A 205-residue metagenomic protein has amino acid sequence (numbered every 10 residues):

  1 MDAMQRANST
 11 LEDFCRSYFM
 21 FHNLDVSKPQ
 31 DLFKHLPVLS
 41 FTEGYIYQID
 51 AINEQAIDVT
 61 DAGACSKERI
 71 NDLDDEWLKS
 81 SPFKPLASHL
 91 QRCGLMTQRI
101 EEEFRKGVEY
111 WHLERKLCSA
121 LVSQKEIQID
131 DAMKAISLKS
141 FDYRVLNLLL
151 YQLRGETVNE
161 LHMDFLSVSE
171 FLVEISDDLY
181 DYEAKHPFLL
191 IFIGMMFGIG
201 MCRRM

Functional and structural regions predicted by a protein language model:
M1-T42, I129-F165: Alpha-helical phosphate/pyrophosphate-handling elements in metalloenzyme active cores
L11-M20, L113-S123: Active-site-adjacent bridging/hinge elements
S17-Y18, K34-D58, V145-L148, E160-P187: Active-site alpha-helical segments that house and flank conserved acidic catalytic motifs for diphosphate chemistry
H22-P29, F33, E43-D74, F188 (+1 more regions): Aspartate-rich (DDxxD/NDxxD/DxxxD) Mg2+/diphosphate-binding motifs and their adjoining helix-loop segments
D25-Q30, E54-A64, H89-Q98, L121-E126 (+2 more regions): Inter-helical turn/loop segments and adjacent helix faces that build the functional surface of alpha-helical bundle
E43, Q98, R105, E109 (+2 more regions): Generic structural signal for well-ordered, non-transmembrane alpha-helical segments in soluble/cytosolic regions
D61-L95, K125-K139, M163, S167 (+1 more regions): Divalent-cation-assisted or electrostatically stabilized phosphate/pyrophosphate-binding catalytic cores
G107-V122, S140, R144-L146: A short mid-domain helix/strand-loop element embedded in enzyme catalytic domains that forms or borders the active-site
